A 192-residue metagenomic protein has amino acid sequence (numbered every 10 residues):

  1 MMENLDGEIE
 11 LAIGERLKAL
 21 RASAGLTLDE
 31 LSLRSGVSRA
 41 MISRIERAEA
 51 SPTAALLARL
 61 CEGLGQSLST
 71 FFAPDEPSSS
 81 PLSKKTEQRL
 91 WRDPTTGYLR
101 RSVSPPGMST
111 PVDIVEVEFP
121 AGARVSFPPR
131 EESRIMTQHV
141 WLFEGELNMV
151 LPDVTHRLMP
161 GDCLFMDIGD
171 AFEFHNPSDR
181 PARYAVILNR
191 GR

Functional and structural regions predicted by a protein language model:
M1-A12: A detector for short, charged/polar N-terminal pre-domain segments
E15-S32: Short basic helix-loop element that most often maps to the first helix and adjoining turn of HTH DNA-binding modules
R21, L31, L56-L64, L68-F72: Hydrophobic micro-packing sites on short alpha-helices
S38-S51: Recognition helix of helix-turn-helix/homeodomain-like DNA-binding domains that insert into the DNA major groove
K85, R89-P129, V186, R192: A short glycine-rich, His/Asp/Glu-containing loop-to-beta-strand
E116-P120, S133-M149: Short, conserved beta-strand element in jelly-roll/cupin
F127, M149-V150, H156-R157, F172-S178: Short beta-strand His + acidic residue motifs that chelate non-heme Fe in jelly-roll/DSBH and cupin folds
P152-D167: Short acidic-glycine-tyrosine-enriched beta hairpin
